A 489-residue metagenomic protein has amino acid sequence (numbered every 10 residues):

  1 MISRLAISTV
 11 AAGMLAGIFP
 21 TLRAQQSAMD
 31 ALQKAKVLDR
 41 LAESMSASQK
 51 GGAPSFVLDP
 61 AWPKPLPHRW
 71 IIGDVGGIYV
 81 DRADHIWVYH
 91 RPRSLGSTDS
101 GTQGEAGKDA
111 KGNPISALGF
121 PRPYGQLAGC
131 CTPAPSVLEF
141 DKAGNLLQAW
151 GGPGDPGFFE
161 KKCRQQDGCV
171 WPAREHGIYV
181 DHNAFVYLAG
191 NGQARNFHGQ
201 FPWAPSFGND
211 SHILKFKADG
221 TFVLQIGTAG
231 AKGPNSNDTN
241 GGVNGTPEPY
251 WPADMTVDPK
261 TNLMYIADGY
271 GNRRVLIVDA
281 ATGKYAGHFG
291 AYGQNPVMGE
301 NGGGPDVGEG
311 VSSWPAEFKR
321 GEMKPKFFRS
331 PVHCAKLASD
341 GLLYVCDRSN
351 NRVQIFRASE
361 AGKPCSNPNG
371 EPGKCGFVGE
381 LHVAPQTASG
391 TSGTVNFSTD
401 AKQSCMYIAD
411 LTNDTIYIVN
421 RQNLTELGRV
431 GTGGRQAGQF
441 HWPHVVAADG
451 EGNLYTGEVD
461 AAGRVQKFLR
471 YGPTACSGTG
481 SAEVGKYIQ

Functional and structural regions predicted by a protein language model:
Q26-P60: Blade/loop signatures of beta-propeller domains
Q33-V37, V88-P135, A189-S211, A267 (+2 more regions): Short, conserved, GDST-rich strand-edge loop motifs in beta-rich repeat architectures
W70-D81, G119, T132-P135, D155-A184 (+5 more regions): Beta-rich, blade/repeat-based domains predominating in secreted/periplasmic proteins but also intracellular
H85-W87, F185-Y187, L263-A267, L342-V345 (+3 more regions): Conserved beta-propeller blade signature
P92-S94, G192-Q193, Y270, S349 (+4 more regions): Residue-level signature of beta-propeller blades and closely related beta-rich strand-turn architectures in secreted
A134-L138, S211-L214, R274-I277, R352-Q354 (+2 more regions): A short loop-to-beta-strand structural motif that recurs across blades of beta-propeller domains
L342-R357, G376-V430: Loop/turn-rich, solvent-exposed surfaces of beta-rich toroidal or solenoidal domains
H441-Q489: Blade-level signature of beta-propeller repeat domains, shared across WD40, Kelch, NHL, RCC1 and BNR/Asp-box propellers
